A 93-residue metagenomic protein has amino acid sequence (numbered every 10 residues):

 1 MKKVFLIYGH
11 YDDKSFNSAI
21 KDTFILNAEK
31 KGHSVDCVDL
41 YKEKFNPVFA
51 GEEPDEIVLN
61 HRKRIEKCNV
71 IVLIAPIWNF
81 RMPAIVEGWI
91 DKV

Functional and structural regions predicted by a protein language model:
M1-V93: N-terminal beta1-alpha1-beta2 submodule of the flavodoxin-like/Rossmannoid cofactor-binding fold
